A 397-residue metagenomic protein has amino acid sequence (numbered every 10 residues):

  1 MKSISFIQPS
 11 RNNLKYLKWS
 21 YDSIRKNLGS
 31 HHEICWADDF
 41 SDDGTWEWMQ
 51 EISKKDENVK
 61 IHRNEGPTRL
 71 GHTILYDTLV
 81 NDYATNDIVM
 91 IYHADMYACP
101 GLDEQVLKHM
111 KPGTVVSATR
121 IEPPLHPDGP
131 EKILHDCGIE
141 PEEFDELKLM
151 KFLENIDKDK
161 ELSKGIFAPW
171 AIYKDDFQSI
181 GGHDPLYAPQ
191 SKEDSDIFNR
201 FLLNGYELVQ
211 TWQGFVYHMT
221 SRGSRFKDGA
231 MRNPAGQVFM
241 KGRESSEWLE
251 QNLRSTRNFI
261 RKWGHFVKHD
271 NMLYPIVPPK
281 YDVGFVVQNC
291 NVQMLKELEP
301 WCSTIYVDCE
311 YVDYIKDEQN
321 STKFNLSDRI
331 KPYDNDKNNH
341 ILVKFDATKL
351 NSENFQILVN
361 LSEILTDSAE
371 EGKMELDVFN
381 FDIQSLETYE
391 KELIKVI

Functional and structural regions predicted by a protein language model:
I4-S20, N27-L28, A37, G284-C290: A conserved hydrophobic helix/loop-capping motif in glycosyltransferases and polysaccharide synthases
D22-H31, E297-T304: Short, acidic, metal-binding catalytic loop of nucleotide-sugar glycosyltransferases
D38-E47, G66, Y97, C309-I315: A conserved acidic beta->alpha catalytic loop
N64-A84: Glycine-rich, basic loop-to-helix element that forms the pyrophosphate-binding segment of sugar-nucleotide handling
I74, K151-K174: A recurrent flexible, glycine/aromatic-enriched loop bordering the glycosyltransferase active site that acts as
N86-Y97, H340-A347: Short beta-strand-to-loop acidic/aromatic patch adjacent to the donor-nucleotide binding site
M96-I139: Conserved donor NDP-sugar-binding/catalytic core segment of glycosyltransferases
G165-G181, Y187-F215, T220: A short, conserved alpha-helix in the catalytic core of glycosyltransferases
